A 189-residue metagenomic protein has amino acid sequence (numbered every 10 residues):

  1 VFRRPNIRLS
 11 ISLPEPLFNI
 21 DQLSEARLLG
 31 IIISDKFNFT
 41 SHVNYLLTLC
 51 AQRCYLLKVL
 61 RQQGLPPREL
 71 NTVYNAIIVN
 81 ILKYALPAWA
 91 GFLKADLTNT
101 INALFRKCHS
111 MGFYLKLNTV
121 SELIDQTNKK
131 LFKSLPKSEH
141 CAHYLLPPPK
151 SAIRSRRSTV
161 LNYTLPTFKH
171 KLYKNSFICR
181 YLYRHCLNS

Functional and structural regions predicted by a protein language model:
V1-S24: Short, conserved micro-motifs composed of acidic
F2-P5, I31-K36, F168, R180-L182: Structured loops at beta-to-helix junctions and adjacent beta-edge loops in soluble globular domains
I11-L13, T40-V43, N188-S189: Short conserved micro-motifs at the rims of enzyme active sites and ligand-binding pockets
N19-P87: Basic, alpha-helical interaction scaffolds
D35, R53-Q63, N80, A85 (+7 more regions): Generic recognition of well-structured, leucine-rich alpha-helical segments and adjacent helix-turn regions within
F39, L65-N71, A90-L97, K116 (+1 more regions): Residue-level recognition of alpha-helical structural elements
K94-S189: Short linear motifs embedded in intrinsically disordered, charge-biased segments
